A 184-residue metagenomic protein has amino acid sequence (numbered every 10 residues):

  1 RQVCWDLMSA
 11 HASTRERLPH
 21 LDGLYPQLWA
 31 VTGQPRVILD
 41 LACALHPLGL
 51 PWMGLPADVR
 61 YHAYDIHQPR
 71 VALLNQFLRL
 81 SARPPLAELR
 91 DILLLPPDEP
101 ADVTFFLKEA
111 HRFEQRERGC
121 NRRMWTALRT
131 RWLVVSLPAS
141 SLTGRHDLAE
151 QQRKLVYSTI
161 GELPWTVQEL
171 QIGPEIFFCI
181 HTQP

Functional and structural regions predicted by a protein language model:
R1-T32: Conserved Class I S-adenosyl-L-methionine-dependent methyltransferase catalytic core
Q34-H46: Conserved class I S-adenosyl-L-methionine
A44-A57: Conserved SAM-binding loop of SAM-dependent methyltransferases across substrates and taxa, primarily the Class I
R60-D65: Conserved SAM-binding motif I beta-strand of class I
H67-L107, F113: S-adenosyl-L-methionine
R112-W125: A short, conserved alpha-helix within the catalytic core of class I
R129-L142: Conserved beta-strand signature within the Rossmann-like core of class I S-adenosyl-L-methionine
R145, E150-P184: Class I S-adenosyl-L-methionine
